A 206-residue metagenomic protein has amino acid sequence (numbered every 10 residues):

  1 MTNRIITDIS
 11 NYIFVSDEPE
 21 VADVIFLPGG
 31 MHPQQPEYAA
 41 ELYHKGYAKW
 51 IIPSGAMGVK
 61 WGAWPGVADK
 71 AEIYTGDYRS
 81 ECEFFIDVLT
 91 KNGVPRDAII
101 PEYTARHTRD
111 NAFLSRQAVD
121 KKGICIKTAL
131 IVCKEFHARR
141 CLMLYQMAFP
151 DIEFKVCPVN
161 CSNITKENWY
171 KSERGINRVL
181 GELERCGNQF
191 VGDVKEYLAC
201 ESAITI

Functional and structural regions predicted by a protein language model:
M1-R174: A structural signal for short, hydrophobic/glycine-enriched beta-strand patches
I164-I206: C-terminal capping/extension of enzyme domains
